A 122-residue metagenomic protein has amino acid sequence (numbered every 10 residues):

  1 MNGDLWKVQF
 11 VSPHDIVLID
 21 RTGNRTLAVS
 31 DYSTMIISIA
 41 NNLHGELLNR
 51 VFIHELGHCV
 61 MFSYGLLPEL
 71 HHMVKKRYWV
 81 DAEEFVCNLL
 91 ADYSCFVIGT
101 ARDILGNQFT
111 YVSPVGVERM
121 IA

Functional and structural regions predicted by a protein language model:
M1-E46, G65-A122: Metalloprotease/metallohydrolase-associated module, dominated by Zn2+-dependent proteases
R50-F62: Active-site recognition of the HExxH zinc-binding catalytic motif
